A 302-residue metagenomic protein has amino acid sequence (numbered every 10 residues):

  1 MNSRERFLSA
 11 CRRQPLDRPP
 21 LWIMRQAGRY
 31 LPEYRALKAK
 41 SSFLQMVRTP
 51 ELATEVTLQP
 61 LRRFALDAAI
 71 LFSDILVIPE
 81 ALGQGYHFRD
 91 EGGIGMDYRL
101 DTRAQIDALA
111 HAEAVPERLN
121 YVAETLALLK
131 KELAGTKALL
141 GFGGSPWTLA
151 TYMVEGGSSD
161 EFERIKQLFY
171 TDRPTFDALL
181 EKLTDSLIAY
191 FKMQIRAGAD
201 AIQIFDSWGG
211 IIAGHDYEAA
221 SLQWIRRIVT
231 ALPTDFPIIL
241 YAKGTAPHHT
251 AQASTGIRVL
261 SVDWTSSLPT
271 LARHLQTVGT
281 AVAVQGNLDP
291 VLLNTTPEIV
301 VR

Functional and structural regions predicted by a protein language model:
M1-F88, L128, R227, V301: N-terminal basic, low-complexity leaders that serve as flexible interaction/assembly modules and, when applicable, as
L16, W22, A68-I70, A138-L140 (+4 more regions): Structural preference for beta-strand elements that scaffold enzyme active sites
A39-A53, F162-A189, I239, D289-I299: Active-site mouth loops of central-metabolism enzymes
I70-D90, Y98-L100, A104, L109-V115 (+1 more regions): Glycine-rich, proline-tolerant flexible connector loops at the mouths of alpha/beta enzymes
H87-Y190: Active-site-proximal, glycine-rich beta->alpha crossover segments in alpha/beta enzymes that shape flexible
N120-T136, G214-P237, R273-A281: Alpha-helix-loop-beta-strand connector modules within alpha/beta enzyme cores
G157-I202, G214, E218-L222, R226-T234 (+1 more regions): Alpha/beta enzyme core
T234-R302: Catalytic-face loop-and-helix region of soluble metabolic enzyme cores
